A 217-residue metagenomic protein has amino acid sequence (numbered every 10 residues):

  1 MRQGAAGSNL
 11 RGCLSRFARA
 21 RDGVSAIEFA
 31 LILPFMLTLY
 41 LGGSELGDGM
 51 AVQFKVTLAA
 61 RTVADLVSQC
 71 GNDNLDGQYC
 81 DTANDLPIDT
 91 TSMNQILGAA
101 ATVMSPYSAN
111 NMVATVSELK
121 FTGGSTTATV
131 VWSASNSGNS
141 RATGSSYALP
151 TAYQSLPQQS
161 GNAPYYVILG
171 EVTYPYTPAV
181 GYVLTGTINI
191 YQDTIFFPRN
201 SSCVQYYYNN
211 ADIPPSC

Functional and structural regions predicted by a protein language model:
R2-Q3, R61-T62, Q69-C217: Short, conserved structural patches
R2-T102: Alpha-helical assembly-interface signal, strongest on the long, hydrophobic N-terminal helix that forms
